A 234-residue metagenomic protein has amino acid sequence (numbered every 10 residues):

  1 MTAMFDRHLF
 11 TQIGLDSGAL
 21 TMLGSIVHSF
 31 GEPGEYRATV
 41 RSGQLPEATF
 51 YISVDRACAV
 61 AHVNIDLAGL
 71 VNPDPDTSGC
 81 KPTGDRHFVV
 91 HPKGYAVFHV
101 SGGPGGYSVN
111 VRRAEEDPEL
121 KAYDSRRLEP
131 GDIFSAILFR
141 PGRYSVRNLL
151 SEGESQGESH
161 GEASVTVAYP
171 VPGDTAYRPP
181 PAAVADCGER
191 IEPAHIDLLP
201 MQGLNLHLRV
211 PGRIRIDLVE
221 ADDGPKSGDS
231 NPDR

Functional and structural regions predicted by a protein language model:
M1-R234: Extracytoplasmic copper-binding redox domains, predominantly the cupredoxin/blue-copper superfamily
